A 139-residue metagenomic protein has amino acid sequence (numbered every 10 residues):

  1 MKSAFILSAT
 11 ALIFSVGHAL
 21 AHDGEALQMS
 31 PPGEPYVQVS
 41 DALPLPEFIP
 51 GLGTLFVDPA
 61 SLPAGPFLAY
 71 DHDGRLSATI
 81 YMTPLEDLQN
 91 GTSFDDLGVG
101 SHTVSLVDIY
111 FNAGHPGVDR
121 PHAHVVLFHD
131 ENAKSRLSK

Functional and structural regions predicted by a protein language model:
M1-I6: Bacterial N-terminal signal peptides that target proteins for export
S8-S15: Bacterial N-terminal signal peptides
S15-V16, L137: Residues in and immediately flanking transmembrane alpha helices
A21-K139: Metal-centered catalytic cores of metalloenzymes
